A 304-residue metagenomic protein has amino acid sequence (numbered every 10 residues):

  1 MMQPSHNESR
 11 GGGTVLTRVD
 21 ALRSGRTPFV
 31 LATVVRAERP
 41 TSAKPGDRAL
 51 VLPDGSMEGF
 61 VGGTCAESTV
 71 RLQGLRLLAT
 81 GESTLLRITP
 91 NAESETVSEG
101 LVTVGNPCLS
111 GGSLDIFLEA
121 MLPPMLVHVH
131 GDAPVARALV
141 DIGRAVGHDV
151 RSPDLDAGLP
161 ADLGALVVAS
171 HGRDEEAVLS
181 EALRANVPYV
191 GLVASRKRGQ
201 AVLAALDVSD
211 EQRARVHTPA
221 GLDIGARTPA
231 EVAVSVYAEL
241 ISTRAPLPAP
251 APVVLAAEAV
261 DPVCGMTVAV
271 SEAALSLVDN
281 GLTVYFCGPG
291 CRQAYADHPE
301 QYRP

Functional and structural regions predicted by a protein language model:
M1-A165, A177, Y189, R196 (+3 more regions): Segments forming oxygen-rich coordination pockets for charged ligands
D174-V187: Rossmann-fold NAD(P) dinucleotide-binding segment
V193-G199, L203-E258, M266: Adenosine-phosphate binding glycine-rich loop
A259-P262, L282: Cys/His-enriched microdomains
D261-C264, L277: Short cysteine-rich clusters marking metal-coordination/redox-active sites
T267, P289-G290, A294: Cys/His-rich metal-chelating microdomains
A273-D279, D297-R303: Short cysteine/histidine-rich zinc-coordinating motifs and their immediately flanking basic loops
G281-C291: Cysteine-rich micro-motifs
